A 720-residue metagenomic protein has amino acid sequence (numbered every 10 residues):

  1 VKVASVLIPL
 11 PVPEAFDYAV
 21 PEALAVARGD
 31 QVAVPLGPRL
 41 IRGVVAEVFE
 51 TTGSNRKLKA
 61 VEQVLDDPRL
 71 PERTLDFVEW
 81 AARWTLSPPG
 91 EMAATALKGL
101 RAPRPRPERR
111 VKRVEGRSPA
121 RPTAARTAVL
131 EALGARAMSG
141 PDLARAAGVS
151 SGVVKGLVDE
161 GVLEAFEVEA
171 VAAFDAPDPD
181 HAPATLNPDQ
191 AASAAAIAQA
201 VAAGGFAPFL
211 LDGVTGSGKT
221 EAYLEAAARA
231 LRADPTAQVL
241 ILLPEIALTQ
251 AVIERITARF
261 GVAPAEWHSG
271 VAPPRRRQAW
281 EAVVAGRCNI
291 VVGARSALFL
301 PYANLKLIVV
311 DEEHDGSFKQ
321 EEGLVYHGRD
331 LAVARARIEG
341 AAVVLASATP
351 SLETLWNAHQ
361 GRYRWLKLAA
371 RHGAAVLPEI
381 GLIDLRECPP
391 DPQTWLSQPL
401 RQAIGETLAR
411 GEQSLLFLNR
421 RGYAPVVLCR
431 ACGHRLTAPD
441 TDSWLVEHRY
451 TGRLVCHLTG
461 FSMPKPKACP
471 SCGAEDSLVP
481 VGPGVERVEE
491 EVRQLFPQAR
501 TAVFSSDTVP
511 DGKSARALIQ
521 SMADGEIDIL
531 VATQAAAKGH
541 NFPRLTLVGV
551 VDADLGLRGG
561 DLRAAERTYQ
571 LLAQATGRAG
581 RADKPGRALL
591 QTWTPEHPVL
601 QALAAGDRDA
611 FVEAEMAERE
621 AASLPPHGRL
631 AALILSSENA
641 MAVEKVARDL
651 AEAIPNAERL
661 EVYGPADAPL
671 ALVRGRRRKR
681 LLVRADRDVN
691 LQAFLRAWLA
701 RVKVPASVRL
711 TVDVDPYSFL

Functional and structural regions predicted by a protein language model:
V1-A15, E406-Q413, G422, R430-R435 (+1 more regions): Accessory interdomain/linker segments of ATP-dependent helicases and helicase-like nucleic-acid enzymes that mediate
V1-S347, T354, H359-A375, L408-A409 (+5 more regions): Accessory, non-ATPase domains that flank or precede helicase/AAA+ motor cores in DNA-metabolism machines
L36-G37, P103, V201, A297-P301 (+15 more regions): Replace "in large, NTP-powered and nucleic-acid-processing enzymes" with "in large, NTP-powered factors and other
P68, P264-P273, D315-Y326, R386-T394 (+3 more regions): Flexible beta-alpha connector loops of hexameric P-loop NTPases
L97-A120, G381, R386, G433-H434 (+5 more regions): Accessory helical-bundle/CTD segments and flexible terminal tails appended to RecA-like ATPase motors
A334-R335, E339-L345, L352-R430: Conserved interdomain linker/interface between the two RecA-like ATPase lobes of SF2 helicase motors
L400, L408-L495: Cys/His-rich short segments
